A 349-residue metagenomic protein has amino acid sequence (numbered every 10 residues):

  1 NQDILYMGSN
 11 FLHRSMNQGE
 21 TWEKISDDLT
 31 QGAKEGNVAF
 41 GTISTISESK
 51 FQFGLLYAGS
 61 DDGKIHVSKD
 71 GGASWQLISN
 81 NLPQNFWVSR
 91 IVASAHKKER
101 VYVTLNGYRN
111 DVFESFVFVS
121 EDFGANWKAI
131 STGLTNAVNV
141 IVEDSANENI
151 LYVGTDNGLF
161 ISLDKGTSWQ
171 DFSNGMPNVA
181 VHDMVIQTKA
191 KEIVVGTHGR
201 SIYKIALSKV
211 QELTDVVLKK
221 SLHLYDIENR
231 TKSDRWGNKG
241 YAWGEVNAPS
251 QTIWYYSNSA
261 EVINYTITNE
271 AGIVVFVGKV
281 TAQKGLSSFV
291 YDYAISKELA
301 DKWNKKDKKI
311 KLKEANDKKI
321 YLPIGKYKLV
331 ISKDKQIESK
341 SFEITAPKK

Functional and structural regions predicted by a protein language model:
N1-R230, D234-K239, A248-P249, W254: Beta-propeller blade termini and top-face loops
H96, P177, V246, N258 (+3 more regions): Surface-exposed coil/turn segments at beta-strand junctions on protein surfaces, enriched
S168-Q170, A271-G278, I337-E338: Surface-exposed loop/edge segments in extracytoplasmic proteins
W236-A260, T268, S288-V290: Contiguous beta-strand segments within globular domains
I267-N269, I331: Conserved aromatic beta-strand anchor motif in extracellular beta-sandwich/beta-rich domains
V274-Y321: Glycine-centered tight-turn motifs at strand-turn-strand junctions
I331-K349: C-terminal tail/sorting-segment detector
